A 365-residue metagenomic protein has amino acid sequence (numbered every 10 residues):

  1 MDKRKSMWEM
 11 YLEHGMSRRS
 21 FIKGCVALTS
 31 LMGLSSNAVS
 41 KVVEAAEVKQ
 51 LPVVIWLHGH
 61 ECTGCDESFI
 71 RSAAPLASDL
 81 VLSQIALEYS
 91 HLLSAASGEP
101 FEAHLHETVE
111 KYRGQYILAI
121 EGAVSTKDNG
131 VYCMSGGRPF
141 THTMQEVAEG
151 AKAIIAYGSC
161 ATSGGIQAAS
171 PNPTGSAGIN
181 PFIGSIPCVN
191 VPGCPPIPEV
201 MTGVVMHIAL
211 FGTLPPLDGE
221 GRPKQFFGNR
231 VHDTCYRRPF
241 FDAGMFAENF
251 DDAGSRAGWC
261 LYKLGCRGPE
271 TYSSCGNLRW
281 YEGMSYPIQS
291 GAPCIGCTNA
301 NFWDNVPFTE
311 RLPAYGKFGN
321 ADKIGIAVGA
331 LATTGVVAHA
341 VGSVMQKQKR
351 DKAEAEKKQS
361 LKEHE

Functional and structural regions predicted by a protein language model:
M1-M16: N-terminal secretory signal peptides
S20-V42: N-terminal export signals
A46-L51, G59, D66, A77-G193 (+1 more regions): Metabolite-binding pocket within alpha/beta catalytic cores that recognizes anionic/polar moieties
M201, M206-R279: A conserved mid-domain beta-alpha-beta active-site/ligand-binding segment of alpha/beta enzyme cores
L278-P287, F308-G319: Short cysteine/histidine-rich metal-coordination sites, predominantly Zn2+-binding motifs
G316-V328: Juxtamembrane/start-of-transmembrane alpha-helix segments at the extracytoplasmic/lumenal side of membrane anchors
A332-Q346: Alpha-helical transmembrane segments
D351-E365: Cytoplasmic C-terminal tails of single-pass
